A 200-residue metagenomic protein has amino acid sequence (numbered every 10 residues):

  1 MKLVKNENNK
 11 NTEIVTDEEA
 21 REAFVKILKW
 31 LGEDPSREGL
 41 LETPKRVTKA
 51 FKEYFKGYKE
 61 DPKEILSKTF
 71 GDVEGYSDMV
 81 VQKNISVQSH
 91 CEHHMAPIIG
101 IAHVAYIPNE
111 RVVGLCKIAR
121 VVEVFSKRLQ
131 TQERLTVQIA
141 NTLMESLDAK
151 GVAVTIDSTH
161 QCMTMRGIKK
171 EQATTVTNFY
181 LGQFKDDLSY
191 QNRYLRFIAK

Functional and structural regions predicted by a protein language model:
M1-K200: A domain-level signal for the structural core that forms small-molecule/cofactor-binding pockets and catalytic centers
